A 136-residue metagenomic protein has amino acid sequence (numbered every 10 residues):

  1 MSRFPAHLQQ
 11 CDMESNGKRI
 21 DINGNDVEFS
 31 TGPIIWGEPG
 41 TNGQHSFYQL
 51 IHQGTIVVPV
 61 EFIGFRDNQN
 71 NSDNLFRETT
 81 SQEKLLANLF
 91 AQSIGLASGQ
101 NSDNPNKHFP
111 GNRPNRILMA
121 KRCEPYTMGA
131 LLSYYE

Functional and structural regions predicted by a protein language model:
M1-E136: A SIS-like phosphosugar-recognition module
